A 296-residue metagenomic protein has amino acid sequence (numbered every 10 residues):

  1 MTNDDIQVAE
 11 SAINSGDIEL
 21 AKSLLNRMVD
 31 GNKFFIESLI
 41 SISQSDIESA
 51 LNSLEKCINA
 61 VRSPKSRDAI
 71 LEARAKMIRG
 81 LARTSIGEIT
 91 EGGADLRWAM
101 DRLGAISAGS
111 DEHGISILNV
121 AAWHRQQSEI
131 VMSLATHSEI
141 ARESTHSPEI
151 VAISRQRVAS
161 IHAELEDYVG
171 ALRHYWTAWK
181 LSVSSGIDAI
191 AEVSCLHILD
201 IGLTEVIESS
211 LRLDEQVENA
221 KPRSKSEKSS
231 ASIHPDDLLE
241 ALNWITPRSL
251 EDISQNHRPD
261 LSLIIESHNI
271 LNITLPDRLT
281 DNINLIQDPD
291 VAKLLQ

Functional and structural regions predicted by a protein language model:
M1-A9, I13, E19-S23, I207-Q296: C-terminal non-catalytic interaction modules
N3, N32, E72-R74, G114-I115 (+2 more regions): Residue register of alpha-helical TPR repeats
I6, F35, I70, M77 (+3 more regions): TPR/TPR-like alpha-solenoid signature
S23-R27, I58-E72, R102-D111, R142-P148 (+1 more regions): Flexible helix-coil transition and linker loops at the boundaries of alpha-helical arrays
V29-N32, R67-L71, S110-E112, I150 (+5 more regions): Structural signature of alpha-solenoid helical repeat junctions
